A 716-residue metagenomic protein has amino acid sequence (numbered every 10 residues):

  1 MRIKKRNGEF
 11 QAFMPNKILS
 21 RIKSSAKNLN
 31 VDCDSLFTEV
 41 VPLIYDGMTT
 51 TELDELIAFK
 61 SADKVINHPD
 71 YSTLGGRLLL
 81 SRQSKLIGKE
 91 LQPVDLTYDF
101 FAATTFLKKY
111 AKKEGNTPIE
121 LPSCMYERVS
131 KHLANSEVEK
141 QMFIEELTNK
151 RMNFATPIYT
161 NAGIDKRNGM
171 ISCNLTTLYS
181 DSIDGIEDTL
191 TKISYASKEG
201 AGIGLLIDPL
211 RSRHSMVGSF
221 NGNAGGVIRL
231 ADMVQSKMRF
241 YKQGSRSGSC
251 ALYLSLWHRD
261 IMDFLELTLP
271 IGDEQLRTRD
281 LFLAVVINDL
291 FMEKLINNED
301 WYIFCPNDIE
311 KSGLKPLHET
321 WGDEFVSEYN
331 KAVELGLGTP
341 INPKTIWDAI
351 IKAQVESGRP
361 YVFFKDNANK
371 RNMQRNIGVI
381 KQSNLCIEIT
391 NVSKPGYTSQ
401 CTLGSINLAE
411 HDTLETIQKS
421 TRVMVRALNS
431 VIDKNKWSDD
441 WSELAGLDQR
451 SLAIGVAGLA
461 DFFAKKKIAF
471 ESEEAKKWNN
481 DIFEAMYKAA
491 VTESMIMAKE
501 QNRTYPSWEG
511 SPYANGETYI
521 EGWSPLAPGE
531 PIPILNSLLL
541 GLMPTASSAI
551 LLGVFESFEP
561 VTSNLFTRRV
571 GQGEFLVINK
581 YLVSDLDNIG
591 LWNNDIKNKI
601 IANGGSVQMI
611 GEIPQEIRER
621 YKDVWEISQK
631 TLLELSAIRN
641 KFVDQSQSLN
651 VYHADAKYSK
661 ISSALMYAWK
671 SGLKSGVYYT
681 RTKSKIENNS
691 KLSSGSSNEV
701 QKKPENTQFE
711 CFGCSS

Functional and structural regions predicted by a protein language model:
M1-S716: Extended catalytic cores of very large enzyme megasubunits
